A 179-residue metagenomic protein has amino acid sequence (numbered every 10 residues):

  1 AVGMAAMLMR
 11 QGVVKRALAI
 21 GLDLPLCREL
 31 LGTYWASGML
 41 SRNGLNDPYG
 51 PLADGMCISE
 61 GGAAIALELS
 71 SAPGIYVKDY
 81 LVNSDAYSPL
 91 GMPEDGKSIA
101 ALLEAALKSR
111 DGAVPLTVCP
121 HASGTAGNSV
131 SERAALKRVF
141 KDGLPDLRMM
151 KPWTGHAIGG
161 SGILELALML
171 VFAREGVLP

Functional and structural regions predicted by a protein language model:
A1, L102-R110, A135, E165 (+1 more regions): Stable alpha-helical structural segments in soluble proteins, enriched in small hydrophobic residues
A1-D23, I58-A72, A157-L178: Active-site-proximal alpha-helical scaffold in enzymes
A1-M4, W35-I58, R133-L164: Conserved catalytic cysteine-centered active-site region of acyl-thioester-dependent Claisen-condensing enzymes
A5, Y34, A66, V77 (+2 more regions): Conserved small-residue
V14, V114-P115, L144: Local beta-strand N-terminus motif with an aromatic residue
L24-D47, N83-A101, S123-A135, G160-I163 (+1 more regions): Active-site-adjacent elements of ketosynthase-type condensing enzymes
M39-T117: Condensing-enzyme catalytic core mediating Claisen C-C bond formation in acyl metabolism
T117-N128, M150-I158: A short beta-alpha structural unit
